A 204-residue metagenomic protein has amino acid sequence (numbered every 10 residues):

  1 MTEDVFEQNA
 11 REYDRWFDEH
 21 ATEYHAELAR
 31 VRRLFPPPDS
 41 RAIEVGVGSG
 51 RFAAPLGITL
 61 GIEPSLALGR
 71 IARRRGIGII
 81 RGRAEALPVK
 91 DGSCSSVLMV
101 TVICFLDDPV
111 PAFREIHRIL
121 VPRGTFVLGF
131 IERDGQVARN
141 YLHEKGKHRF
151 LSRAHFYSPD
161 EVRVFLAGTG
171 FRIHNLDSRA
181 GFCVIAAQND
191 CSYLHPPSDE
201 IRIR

Functional and structural regions predicted by a protein language model:
M1-P38, R51, D134, A180: Conserved class I S-adenosyl-L-methionine
I43-A86: Class I SAM-dependent methyltransferase SAM/SAH-binding core
L98: A conserved beta-strand element that flanks and buttresses the S-adenosyl-L-methionine
T101-C104: Short catalytic micro-motifs in class I SAM-dependent methyltransferases
V110-P122: A short glycine-rich, Lys/Arg-flanked "PGG" loop and its adjoining helix->strand segment in the class I
V127-R153: Conserved class I S-adenosyl-L-methionine
R153-T169: Short alpha-helix
N175-R204: Core SAM-dependent methyltransferase catalytic element
